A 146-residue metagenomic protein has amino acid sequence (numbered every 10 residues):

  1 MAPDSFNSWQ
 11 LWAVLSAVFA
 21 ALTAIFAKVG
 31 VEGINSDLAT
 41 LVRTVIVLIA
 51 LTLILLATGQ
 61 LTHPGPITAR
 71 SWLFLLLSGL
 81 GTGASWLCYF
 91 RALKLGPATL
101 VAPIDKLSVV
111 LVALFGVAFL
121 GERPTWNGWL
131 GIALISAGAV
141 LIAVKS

Functional and structural regions predicted by a protein language model:
M1-L15, I34, L48-L75, W86-L95 (+2 more regions): Membrane-interface interhelical linkers
A2, V110-G128: C-terminal transmembrane-helix exit sites in multi-pass transporters
A2-P3, L22-I46: Juxtamembrane helix-loop-helix junctions in multi-pass membrane proteins
L15, V42, I104-L107, N127-L130: Hydrophobic core positions of alpha-helical segments in small-molecule transporters and transporter systems
A17, A21, I25, T52 (+4 more regions): Hydrophobic/small/kink-forming positions within alpha-helical transmembrane segments of polytopic membrane proteins
G30, A39, A92, A118-G121: Hydrophobic/aromatic residues within transmembrane alpha-helices of multi-pass small-molecule transporters
V45-A50, I104-A118, A133: Alpha-helical transmembrane segments of compact multi-pass small-molecule transporters, enriched in specific families
L51, N127-V144: Hydrophobic transmembrane alpha-helices of multi-pass small-molecule transport proteins
